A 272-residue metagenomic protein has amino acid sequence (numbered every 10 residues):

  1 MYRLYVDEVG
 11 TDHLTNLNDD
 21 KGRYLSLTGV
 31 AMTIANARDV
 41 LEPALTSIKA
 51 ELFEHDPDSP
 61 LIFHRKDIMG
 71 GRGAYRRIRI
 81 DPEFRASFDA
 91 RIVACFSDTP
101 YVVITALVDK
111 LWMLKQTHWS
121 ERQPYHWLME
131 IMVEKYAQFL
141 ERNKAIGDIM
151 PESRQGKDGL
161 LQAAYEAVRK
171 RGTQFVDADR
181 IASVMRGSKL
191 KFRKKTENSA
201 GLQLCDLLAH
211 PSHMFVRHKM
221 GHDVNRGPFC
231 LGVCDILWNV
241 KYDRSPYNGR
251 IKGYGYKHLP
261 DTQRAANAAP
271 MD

Functional and structural regions predicted by a protein language model:
M1-D272: Phosphate-ester processing/binding pockets and catalytic centers
